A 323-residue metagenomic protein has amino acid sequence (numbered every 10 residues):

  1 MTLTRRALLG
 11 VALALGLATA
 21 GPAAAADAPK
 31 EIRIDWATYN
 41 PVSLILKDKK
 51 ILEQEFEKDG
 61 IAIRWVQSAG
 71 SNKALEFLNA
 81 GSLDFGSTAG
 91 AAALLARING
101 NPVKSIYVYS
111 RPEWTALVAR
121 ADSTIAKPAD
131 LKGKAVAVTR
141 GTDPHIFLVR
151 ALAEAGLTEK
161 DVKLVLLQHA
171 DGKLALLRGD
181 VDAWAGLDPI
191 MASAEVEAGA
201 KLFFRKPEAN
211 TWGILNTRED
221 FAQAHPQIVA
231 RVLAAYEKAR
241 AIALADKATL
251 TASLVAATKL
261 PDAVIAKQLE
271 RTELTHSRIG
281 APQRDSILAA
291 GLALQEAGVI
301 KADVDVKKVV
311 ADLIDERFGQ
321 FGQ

Functional and structural regions predicted by a protein language model:
L3-G10: N-terminal export leaders
G10-T19: Bacterial N-terminal signal peptides
G21-A25: Sec/Tat signal peptide C-region and signal peptidase I cleavage site
A26-T158, K163-Q168, D182-G186, L202 (+1 more regions): Short, glycine-/small- and polar/acidic-enriched structural segments that line small-molecule recognition paths
E53-I61, T275-Q283, V306: Short, solvent-exposed loop/beta-turn-alpha elements that line the ligand-binding surface or hinge of extracytoplasmic
A91, L164-V165, A170-A256: Pocket-lining segment of extracytoplasmic ligand-binding domains
Q223-K301: Secondary-structure end/capping motifs
Q295-Q323: Conserved C-terminal helix/tail region of periplasmic/extracytoplasmic solute-binding proteins
